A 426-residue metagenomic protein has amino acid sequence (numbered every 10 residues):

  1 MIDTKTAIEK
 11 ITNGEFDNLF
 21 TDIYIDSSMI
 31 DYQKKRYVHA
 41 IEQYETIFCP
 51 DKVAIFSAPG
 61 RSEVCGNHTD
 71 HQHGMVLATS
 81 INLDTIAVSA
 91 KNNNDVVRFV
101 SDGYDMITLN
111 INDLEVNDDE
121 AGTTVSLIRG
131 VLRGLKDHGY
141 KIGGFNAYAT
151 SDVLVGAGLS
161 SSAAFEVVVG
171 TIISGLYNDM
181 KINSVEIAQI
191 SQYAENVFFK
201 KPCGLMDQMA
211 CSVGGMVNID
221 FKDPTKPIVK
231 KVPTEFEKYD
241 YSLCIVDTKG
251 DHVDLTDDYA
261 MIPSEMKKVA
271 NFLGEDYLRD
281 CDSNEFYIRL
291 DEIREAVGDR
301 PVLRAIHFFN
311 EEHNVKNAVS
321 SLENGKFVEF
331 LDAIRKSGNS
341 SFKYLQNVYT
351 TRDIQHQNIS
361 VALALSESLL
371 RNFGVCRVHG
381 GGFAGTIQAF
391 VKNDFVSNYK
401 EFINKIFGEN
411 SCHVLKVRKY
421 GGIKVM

Functional and structural regions predicted by a protein language model:
M1-R61, I86, A90, N94-A121 (+2 more regions): C-terminal nucleotide
M75-N93, V213: Structural signature of FAD isoalloxazine-binding scaffolds in flavoprotein oxidoreductases
S80-N82, L159-D179, V391: DPxDG-like acidic metal-binding loop motif
R98-V100, G144-S151, K181-Y193, L331-K336 (+1 more regions): Beta-strand segments within the central parallel beta-sheet cores of soluble alpha/beta enzyme folds
D137-F145, I173-I187, N393-F407: Phosphate-handling active-site elements
D179-P227, V232, S337, L363-S366 (+1 more regions): Alpha/beta catalytic cores of group-transfer enzymes, especially the acyltransferase/condensing modules of polyketide
